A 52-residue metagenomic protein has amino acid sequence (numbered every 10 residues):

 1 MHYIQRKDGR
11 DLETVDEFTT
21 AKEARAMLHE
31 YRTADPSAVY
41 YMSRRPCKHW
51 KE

Functional and structural regions predicted by a protein language model:
M1-D8: A short beta-strand micro-motif
L12-V15, R25, H29-E52: Short, mixed-charge low-complexity intrinsically disordered segments
K22: Acidic phosphotransfer microenvironment of two-component signaling modules
